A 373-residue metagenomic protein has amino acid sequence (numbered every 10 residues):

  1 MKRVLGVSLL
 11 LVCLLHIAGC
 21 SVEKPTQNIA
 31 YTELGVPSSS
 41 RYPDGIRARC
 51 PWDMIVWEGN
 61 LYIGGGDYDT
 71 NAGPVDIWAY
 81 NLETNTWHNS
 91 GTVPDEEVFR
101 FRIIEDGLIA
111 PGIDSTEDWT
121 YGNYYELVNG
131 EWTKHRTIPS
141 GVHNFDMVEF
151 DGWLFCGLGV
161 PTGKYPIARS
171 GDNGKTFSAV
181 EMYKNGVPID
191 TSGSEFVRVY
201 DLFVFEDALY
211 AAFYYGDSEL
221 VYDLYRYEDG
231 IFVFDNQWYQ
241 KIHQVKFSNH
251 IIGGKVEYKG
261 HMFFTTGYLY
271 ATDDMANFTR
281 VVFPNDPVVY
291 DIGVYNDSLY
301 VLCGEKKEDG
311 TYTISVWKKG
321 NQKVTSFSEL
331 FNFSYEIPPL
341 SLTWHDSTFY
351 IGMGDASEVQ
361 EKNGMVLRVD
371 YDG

Functional and structural regions predicted by a protein language model:
S40-V75: Beta-strand-rich domains and repeat architectures in extracellular enzymes and scaffolds, especially beta-propellers
A48-D53, P94-E105, S140-E149, V187-F203 (+3 more regions): Repeated scaffold domains used in trafficking and secretory/extracellular systems, primarily beta-propellers
N60-I63, D106-P111, E149-G157, D207-A212 (+3 more regions): Entry beta-strands of beta-propeller and related beta-repeat scaffolds
Y62-G91, T116-W119: Beta-propeller domains
D67-D69, I113-T116, G159-P161, Y214-D217 (+3 more regions): Residue-level signature of beta-propeller blades and closely related beta-rich strand-turn architectures in secreted
P74, A79-N81, E126-L127, S170-G171 (+4 more regions): Conserved Ser/Thr-centered positions that define the repeating blades of beta-propeller domains
F283-K319: Loop/turn-rich, solvent-exposed surfaces of beta-rich toroidal or solenoidal domains
E336-G373: Blade-level signature of beta-propeller repeat domains, shared across WD40, Kelch, NHL, RCC1 and BNR/Asp-box propellers
